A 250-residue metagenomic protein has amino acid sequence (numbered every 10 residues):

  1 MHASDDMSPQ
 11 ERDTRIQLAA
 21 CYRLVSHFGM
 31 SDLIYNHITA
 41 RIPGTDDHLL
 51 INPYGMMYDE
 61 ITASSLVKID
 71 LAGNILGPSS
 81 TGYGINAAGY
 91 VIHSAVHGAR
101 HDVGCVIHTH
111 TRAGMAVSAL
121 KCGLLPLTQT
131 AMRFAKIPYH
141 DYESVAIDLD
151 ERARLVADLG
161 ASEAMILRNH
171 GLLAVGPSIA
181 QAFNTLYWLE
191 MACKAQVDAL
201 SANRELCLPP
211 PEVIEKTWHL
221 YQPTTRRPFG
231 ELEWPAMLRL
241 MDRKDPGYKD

Functional and structural regions predicted by a protein language model:
M1-R12, L18-L24, E163-I166, L172-D250: A conserved C-terminal secondary-structure "cap"
S8, R15-I107, G114-L125, T130: An anion-binding catalytic pocket shared by soluble metabolic enzymes
A40, L49-I51, Y139, I166-L167 (+2 more regions): Short hydrophobic-aromatic micro-motifs
A40, V96, H110, L155 (+2 more regions): Divalent metal-coordination and catalytic microenvironments
H101-D102, M132-A135, D150, L159-S162 (+1 more regions): Short gly/pro-enriched beta-turn/loop segments at secondary-structure junctions
V106-H110, H140, I166-R168: Short, conserved beta-strand edge motifs with alternating hydrophobic and charged residues
R112-V156: Class I SAM-dependent methyltransferase SAM-binding "motif I" and its flanking Rossmann-like core
A113-G114, V145-A146, G171-A174, Q181: Short, catalytically relevant binding-site loops at active-site mouths
